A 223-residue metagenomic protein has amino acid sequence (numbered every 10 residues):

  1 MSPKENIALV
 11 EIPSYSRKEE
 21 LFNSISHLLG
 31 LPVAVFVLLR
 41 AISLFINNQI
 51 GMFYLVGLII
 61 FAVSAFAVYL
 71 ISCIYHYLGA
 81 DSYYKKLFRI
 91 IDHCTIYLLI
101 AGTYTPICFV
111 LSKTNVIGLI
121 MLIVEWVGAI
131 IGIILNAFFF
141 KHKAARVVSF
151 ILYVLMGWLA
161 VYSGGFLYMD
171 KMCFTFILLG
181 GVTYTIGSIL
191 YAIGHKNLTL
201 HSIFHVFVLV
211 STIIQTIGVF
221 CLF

Functional and structural regions predicted by a protein language model:
S2-F223: Multi-pass alpha-helical transmembrane bundles in non-GPCR membrane proteins that perform intramembrane catalysis
